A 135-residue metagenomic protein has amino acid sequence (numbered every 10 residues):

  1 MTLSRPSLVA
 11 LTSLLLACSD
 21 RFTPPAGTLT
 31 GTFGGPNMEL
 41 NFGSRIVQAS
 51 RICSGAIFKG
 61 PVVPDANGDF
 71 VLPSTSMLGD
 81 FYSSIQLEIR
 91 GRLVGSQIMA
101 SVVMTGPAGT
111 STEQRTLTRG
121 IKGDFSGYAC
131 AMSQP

Functional and structural regions predicted by a protein language model:
M1-L8: Bacterial N-terminal signal peptides that target proteins for export
L15-A17: C-terminal motif of bacterial Sec signal peptides marking the signal peptidase cleavage site
R21-E39, I98-V102, D124-P135: Tryptophan-anchored aromatic micro-motifs
G35, A56-K59, S83-E88, T112: Short, surface-exposed coil-to-beta transition loops
G35-L78: N-terminal glycine/threonine-rich, aromatic-flanked beta-hairpin/loop signature
S54, M77-S83, P107-S111: Short, cysteine-centered beta-strand-loop-beta hairpins and adjacent loop/turn segments enriched in charged/polar
V71-L93: An anionic, turn-rich surface loop/hairpin at beta-sheet edges that serves as a generic interaction/coordination patch
Q86-A131: Surface-exposed, polar helix/loop patches in the mature regions of secreted/periplasmic/lumenal proteins that form
